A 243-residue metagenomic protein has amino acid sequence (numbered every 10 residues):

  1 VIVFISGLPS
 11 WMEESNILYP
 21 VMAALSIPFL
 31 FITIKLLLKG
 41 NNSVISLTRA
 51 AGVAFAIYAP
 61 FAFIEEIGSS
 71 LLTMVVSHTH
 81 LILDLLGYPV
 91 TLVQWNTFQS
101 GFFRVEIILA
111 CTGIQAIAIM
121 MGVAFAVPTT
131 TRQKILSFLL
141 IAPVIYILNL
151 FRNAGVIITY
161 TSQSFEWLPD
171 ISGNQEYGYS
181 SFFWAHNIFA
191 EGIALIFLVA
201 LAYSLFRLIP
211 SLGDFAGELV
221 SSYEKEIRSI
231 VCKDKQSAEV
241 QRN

Functional and structural regions predicted by a protein language model:
V1-N243: Hydrophobic N-terminal alpha-helices or hydrophobic patches in metabolic proteins across all domains of life
